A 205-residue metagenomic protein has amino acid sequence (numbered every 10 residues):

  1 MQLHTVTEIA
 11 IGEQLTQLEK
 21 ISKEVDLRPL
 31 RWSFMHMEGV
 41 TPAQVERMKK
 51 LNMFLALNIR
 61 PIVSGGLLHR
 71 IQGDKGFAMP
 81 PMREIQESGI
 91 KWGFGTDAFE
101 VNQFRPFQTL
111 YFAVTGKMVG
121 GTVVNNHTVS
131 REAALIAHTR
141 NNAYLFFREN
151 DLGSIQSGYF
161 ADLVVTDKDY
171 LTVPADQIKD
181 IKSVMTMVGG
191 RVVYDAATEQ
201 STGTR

Functional and structural regions predicted by a protein language model:
M1-L3, I9-W32, P42, E46 (+4 more regions): His/Asp/Glu-enriched, well-ordered alpha-helical/loop segment that forms or immediately abuts the divalent-metal
E38: Acyl-CoA/ACP chain-elongation machinery
A196-R205: Extracellular/periplasmic ectodomains of large secreted or surface enzymes and adhesion receptors
